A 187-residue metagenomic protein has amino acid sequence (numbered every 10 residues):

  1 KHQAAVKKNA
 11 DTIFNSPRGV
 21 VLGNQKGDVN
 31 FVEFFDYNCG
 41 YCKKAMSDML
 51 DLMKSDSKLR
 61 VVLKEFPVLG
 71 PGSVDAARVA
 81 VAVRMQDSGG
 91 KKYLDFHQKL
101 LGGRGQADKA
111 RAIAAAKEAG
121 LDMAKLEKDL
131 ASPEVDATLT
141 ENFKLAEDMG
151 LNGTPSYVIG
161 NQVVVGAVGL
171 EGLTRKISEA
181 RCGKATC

Functional and structural regions predicted by a protein language model:
K1-G72, A131, A137-G153, E179-C187: Extracytoplasmic thiol/disulfide redox context detector
R18, F66, V83, K99-G103 (+3 more regions): A general structural-boundary detector
V29, G40-K43, G70-V74, Q86-K91 (+4 more regions): Soluble non-cytosolic domains of exported or imported proteins
F34-D36, K64-P67, L100-L101, I159-Q162 (+1 more regions): Active-site-proximal beta-strand/loop segments in catalytic clefts of secreted hydrolases
F34-F35, F96-Q98, E127-D129: A short, structure-level motif marking secondary-structure boundaries and short turns
M46-M49, A76-R78, G172-L173: Short, glycine/charged-enriched secondary-structure capping and boundary segments
L52-A116: Structural microenvironment flanking redox-active thiols in thiol-disulfide oxidoreductases
I113-C187: C-terminal cap of thioredoxin/glutaredoxin-like
